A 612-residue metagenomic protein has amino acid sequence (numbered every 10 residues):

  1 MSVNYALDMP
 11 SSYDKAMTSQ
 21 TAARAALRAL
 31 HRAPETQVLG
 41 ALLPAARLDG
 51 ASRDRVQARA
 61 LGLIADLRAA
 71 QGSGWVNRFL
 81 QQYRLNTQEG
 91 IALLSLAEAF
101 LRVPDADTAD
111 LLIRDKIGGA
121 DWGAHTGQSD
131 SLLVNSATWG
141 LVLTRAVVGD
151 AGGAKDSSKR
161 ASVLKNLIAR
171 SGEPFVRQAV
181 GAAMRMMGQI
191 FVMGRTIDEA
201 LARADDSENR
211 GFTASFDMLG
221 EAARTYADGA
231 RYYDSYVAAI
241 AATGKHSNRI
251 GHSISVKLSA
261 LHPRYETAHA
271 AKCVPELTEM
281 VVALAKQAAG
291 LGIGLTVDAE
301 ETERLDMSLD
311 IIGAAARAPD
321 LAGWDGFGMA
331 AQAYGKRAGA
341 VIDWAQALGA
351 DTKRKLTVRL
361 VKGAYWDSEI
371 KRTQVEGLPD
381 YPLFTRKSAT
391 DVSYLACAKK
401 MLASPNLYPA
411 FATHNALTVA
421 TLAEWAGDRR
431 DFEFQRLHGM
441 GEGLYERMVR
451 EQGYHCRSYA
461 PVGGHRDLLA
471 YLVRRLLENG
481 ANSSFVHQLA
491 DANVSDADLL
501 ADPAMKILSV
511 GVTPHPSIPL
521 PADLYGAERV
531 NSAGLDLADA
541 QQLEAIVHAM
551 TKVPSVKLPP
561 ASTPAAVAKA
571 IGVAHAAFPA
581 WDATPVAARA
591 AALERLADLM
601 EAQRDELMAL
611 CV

Functional and structural regions predicted by a protein language model:
S2-V530: Positively charged, amphipathic and often flexible ligand-engagement surfaces
H487, D491-V612: Short, structured beta/alpha segment
